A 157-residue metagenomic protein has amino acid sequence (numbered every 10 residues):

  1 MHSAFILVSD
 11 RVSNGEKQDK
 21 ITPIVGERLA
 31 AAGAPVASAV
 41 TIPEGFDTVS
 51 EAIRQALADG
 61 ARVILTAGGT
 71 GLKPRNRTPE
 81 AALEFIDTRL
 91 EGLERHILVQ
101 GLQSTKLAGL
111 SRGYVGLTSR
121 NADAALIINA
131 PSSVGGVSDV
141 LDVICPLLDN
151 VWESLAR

Functional and structural regions predicted by a protein language model:
M1, D59-A61, N121-A125: Short coil/turn connectors at secondary-structure junctions
M1-E44: Glycine-rich phosphate/diphosphate-binding loop of Rossmann-like nucleotide-binding domains
A4-S9, R62-G69, I127-P131: Short glycine-rich or small-residue beta-strand-to-loop segments that form or flank ligand, phosphate, metal/Fe-S
N14, P74-R75, V137-S138: Glycine/Thr-rich phosphate-binding loops of Rossmann-like dinucleotide-binding domains
K17, T70-K73, E94, V134: Gly/Ser/Thr-rich beta-alpha loop segments that engage phosphate groups in nucleotides
E27, R54, R95: Surface-exposed charge patches
A30, P35-T66, G71-I86: N-terminal small/polar loop signature for handling phosphorylated ligands or for N-terminal nucleophile
T78-R157: Proline/glycine-rich low-complexity loops and linkers
